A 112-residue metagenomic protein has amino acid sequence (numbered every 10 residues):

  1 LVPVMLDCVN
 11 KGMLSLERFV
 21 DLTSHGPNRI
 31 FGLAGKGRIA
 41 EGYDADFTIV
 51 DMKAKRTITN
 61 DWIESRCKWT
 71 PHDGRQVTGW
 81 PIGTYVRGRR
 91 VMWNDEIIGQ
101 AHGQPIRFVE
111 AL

Functional and structural regions predicted by a protein language model:
L1-M52: His/Asp/Glu-enriched, well-ordered alpha-helical/loop segment that forms or immediately abuts the divalent-metal
G32, Q104-L112: Short, electropositive alpha-helical surface patch
D44-R107: C-terminal cap of metal-dependent C-N hydrolases
